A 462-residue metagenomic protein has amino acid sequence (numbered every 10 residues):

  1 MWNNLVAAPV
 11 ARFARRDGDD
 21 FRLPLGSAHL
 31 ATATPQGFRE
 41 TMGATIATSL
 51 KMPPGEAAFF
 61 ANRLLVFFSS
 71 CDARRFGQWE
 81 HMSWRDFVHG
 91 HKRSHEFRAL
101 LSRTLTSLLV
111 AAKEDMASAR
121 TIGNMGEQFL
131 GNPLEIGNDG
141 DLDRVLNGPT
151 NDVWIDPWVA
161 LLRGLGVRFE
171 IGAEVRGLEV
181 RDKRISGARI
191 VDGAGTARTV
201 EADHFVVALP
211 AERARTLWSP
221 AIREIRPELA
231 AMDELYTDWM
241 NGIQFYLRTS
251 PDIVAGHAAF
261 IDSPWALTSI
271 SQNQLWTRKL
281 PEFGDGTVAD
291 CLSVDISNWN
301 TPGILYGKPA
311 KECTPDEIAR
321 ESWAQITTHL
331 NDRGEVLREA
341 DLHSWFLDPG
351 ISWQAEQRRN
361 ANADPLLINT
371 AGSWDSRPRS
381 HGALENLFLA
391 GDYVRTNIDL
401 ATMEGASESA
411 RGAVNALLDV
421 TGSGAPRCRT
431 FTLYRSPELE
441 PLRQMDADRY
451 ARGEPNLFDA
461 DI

Functional and structural regions predicted by a protein language model:
M1-R63, R74: Dinucleotide-binding Rossmann-like beta1-alpha1 core, especially the glycine-rich loop that anchors the ADP
A14-R16, R189-G193: A generic structural motif
T48-S69, A73-H91, H95-L108, A324-H343 (+5 more regions): Rossmann-like nucleotide/phosphate-binding core characteristic of flavoprotein oxidoreductases
A58-R181: Active-site/ligand-binding neighborhood in enzyme catalytic cores
M82, L134-L146, R189, A202-H204 (+4 more regions): C-terminal segments that line or cap access tunnels to active or ligand-binding sites in enzymes and enzyme-associated
K183-R189: Short, hydrophobic/aromatic-rich segments at coil-to-beta transitions
A194-H204: Core beta-strand elements of the Rossmann-like FAD/NAD(P) dinucleotide-binding domain in flavoenzyme oxidoreductases
A416-I462: Active-site-proximal substrate-binding core of FAD-dependent oxidoreductases
